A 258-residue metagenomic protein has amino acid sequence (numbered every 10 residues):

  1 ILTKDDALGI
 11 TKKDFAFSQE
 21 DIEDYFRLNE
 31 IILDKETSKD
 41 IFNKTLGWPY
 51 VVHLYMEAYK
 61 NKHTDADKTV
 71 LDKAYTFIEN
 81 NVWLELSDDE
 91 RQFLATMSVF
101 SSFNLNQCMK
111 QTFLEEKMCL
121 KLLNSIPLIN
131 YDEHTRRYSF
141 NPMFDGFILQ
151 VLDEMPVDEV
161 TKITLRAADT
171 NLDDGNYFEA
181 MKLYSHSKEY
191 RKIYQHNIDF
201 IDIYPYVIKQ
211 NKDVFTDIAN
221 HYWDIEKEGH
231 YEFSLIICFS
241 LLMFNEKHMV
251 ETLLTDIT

Functional and structural regions predicted by a protein language model:
T3-G9, R27-Q92, S98-F103, H134 (+1 more regions): Amphipathic alpha-helical "lid/sensor" segments that cap RecA-like P-loop NTPase cores
L8-Q19: Conserved AAA+ ATPase "SRH/arginine-finger" region at the nucleotide-binding site
Q19-R27: An amphipathic alpha-helix signature
E36, T76-D153, K162: C-terminal boundary/linker of central alpha/beta nucleotide-binding cores
D158-L253: Extended alpha-helical scaffolding segments used for macromolecular assembly and cargo binding
L254-T258: Short, intrinsically disordered, charge-balanced linker/junction segments flanking boundaries in proteins
